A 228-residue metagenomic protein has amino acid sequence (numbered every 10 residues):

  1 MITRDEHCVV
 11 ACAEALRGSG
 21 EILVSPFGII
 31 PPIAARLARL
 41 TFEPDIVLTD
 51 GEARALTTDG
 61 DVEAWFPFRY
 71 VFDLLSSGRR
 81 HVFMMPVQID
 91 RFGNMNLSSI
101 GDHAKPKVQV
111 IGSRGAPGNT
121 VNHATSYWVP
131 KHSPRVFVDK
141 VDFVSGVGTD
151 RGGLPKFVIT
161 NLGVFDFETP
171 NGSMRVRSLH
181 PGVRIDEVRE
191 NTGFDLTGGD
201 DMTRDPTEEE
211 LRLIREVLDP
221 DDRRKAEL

Functional and structural regions predicted by a protein language model:
M1-A64: N-terminal active-site beta-alpha-beta segment that forms phosphate/nucleotide-binding and substrate-recognition loops
M1-V24, L154-I159, G163-M174, D195-L228: Intrinsically disordered, low-complexity segments enriched in small residues
I2, I22, I29-I33, I46 (+6 more regions): Weak global preference for isoleucine
E14, R36, D73, E190 (+1 more regions): Charged/polar, solvent-exposed surface patches and flexible loops
R36-R39, T58, S98, L211-R215: Short amphipathic alpha-helical patches
F42-G51, D73, V108-S113, L179 (+1 more regions): Short, Lys/Arg-enriched charge-dense amphipathic segments
L56-E209: Conserved phosphate- and dinucleotide-binding cores of soluble alpha/beta proteins, encompassing both enzyme active
